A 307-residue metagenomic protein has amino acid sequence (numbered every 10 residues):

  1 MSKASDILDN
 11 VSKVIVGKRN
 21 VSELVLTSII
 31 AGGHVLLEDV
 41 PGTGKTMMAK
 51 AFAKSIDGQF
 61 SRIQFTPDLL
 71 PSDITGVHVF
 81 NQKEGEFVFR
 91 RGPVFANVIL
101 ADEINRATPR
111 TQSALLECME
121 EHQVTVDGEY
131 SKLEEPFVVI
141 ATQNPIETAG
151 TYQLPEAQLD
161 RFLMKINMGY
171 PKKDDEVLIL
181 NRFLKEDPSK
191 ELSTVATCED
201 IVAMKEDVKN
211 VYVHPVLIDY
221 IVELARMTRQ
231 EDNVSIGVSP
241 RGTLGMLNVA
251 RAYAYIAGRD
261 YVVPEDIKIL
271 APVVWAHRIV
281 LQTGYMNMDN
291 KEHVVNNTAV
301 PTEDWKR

Functional and structural regions predicted by a protein language model:
S2-T43: Pre-Walker A (pre-P-loop) alpha-helix and adjacent loop at the N terminus of AAA/AAA+ ATPase modules, a conserved
E23-T27, F80-L100, E129: Conserved alpha-helical scaffold flanking the Walker A/P-loop in AAA+ ATPase domains
I29-T66: Walker A/P-loop
D39, D102-E103, A114: Walker B catalytic acidic pair
V40, I74, T142: P-loop (Walker A) phosphate-binding loop of NTP-binding proteins
S55-K83: AAA+/P-loop NTPase substrate/partner-engagement loops
N81-E86, A107, T111, M119-V211 (+1 more regions): Canonical AAA+ ATPase core
Q230-R307: C-terminal engagement/docking regions of AAA+ P-loop ATPases
